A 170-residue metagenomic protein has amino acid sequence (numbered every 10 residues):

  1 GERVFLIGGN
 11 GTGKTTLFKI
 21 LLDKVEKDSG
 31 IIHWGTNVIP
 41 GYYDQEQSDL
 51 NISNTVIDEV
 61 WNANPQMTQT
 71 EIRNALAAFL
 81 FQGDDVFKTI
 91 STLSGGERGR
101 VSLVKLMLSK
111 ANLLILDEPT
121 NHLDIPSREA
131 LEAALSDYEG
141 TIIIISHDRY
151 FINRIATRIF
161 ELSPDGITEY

Functional and structural regions predicted by a protein language model:
G1-Y170: ABC ATP-binding cassette signature C-motif
